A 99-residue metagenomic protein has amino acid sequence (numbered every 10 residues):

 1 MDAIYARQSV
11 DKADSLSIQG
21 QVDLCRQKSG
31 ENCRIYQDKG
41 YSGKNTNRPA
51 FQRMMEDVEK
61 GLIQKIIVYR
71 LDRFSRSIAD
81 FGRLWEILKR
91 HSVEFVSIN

Functional and structural regions predicted by a protein language model:
M1-N99: Short, structured surface patches at the beginning of a domain
